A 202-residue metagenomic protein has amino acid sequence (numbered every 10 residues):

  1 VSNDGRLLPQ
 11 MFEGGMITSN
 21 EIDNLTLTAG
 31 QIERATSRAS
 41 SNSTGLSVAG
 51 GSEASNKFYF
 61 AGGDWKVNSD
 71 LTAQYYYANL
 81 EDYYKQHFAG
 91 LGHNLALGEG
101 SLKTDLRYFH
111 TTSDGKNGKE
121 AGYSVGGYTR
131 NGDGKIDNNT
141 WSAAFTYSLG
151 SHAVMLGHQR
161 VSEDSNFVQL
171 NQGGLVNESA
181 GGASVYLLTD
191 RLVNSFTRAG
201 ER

Functional and structural regions predicted by a protein language model:
V1, N24-T28, T36, S69-Q74 (+2 more regions): Repeated loop/turn-to-beta-strand initiation elements of outer-membrane beta-barrel proteins
V1-R34: Outer-membrane beta-barrel channel domains
S2-P9, A35, E53-S55, A78-F88 (+1 more regions): Solvent-exposed loop/turn segments connecting transmembrane beta-strands in outer-membrane beta-barrel proteins
E13-G15, L25, K57-A61, L71 (+3 more regions): Hydrophobic, lipid-facing positions within transmembrane beta-strands of outer-membrane proteins
S19, Q31-E33, W65-V67, Y75-N79 (+3 more regions): Short, structured patches in soluble enzyme cores that scaffold and shape functional sites
T28-F58, T111-S113, N117-A121: Short, flexible helix-coil linker/hinge segments at the edges of structured domains or between repeats
S40-A49, S55-W65, A73, L91-G92 (+1 more regions): Outer membrane beta-barrel transmembrane domains
N79, Y83, A89-R202: Outer-membrane beta-barrel pore domains
